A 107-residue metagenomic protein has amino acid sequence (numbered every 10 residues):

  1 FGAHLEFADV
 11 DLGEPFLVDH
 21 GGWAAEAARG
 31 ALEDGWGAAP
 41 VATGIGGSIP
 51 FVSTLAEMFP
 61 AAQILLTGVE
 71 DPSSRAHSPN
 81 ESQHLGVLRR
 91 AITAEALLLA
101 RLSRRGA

Functional and structural regions predicted by a protein language model:
F1-A107: An extended, acidic, His-containing surface patch that forms the Zn2+-binding/catalytic region of metallohydrolases
